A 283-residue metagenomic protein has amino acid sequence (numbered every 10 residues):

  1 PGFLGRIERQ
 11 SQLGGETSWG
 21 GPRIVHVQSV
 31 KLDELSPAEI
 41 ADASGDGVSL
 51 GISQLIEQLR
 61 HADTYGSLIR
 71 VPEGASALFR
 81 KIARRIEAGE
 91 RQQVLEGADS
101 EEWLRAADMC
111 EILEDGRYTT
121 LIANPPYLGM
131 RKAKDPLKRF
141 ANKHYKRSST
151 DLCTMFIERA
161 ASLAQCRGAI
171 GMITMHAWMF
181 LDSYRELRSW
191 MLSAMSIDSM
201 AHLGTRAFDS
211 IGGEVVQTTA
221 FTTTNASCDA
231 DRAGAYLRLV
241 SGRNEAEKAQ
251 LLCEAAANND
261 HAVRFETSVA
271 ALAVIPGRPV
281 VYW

Functional and structural regions predicted by a protein language model:
P1-F3, K146-T205, F221: Conserved Class I SAM-dependent methyltransferase catalytic core
G2-Q10: Short, conserved SAM-binding/catalytic segment of Class I S-adenosyl-L-methionine-dependent methyltransferases
Q10-T119, D198-A201, R206-W283: Polynucleotide-recognition surfaces of large bacterial nucleic-acid defense/processing enzymes
P37, M130-L137, L181-R185, R232-A233: Short, solvent-exposed loop/turn and secondary-structure capping segments
R105-D108, N142, T154-I157: Active-site-adjacent structural elements in folded domains
T119, A123-L128, H176: Amphipathic alpha-helical repeat scaffolds
L128-S149: Mobile active-site "lid"/loop adjacent to the S-adenosyl-L-methionine
